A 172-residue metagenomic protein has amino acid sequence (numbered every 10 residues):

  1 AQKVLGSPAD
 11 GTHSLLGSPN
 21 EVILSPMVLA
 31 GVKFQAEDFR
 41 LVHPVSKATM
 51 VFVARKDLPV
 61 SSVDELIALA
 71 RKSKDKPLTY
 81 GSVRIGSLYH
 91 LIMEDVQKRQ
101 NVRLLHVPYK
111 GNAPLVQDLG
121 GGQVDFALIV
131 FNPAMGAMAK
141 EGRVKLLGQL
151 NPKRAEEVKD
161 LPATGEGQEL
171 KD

Functional and structural regions predicted by a protein language model:
A1, L115-V116, M135: Short, hydrophobic alpha-helical packing/hinge segments within bilobed ligand-binding/sensory domains
V4-L5, M93, D118-G120, A139-G142: Hydrophobic residues within well-ordered alpha-helices
G6-T12, P19, S25-P114, T164-D172: Hinge/capping helix and adjacent helix->loop/strand transition within the periplasmic-binding protein
D10-G17, T79, D125-V130, K145-G148: Paired acidic/hydrophobic, glycine-rich loop segments that form the ligand-binding mouth/hinge of periplasmic-binding
L16-E21, S25, N112, L128-A134 (+1 more regions): Beta->alpha turn/N-cap motifs
Q35, K47, S61, M135-D172: C-terminal lobe and pocket-closing loops of periplasmic/extracytoplasmic Venus-flytrap solute-binding proteins
G111-L115, G120-G122, V130: Hydrophobic hinge/microswitch elements
